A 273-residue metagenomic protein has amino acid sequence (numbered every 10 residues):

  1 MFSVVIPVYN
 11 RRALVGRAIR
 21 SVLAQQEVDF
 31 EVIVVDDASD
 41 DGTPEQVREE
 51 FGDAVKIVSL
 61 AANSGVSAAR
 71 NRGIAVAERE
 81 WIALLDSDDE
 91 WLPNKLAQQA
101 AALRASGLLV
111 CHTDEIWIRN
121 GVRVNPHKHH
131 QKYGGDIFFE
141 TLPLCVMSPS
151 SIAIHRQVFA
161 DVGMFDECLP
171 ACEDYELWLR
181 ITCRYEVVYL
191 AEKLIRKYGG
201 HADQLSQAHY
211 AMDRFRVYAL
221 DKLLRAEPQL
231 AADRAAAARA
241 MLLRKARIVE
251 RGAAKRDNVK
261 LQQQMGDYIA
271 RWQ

Functional and structural regions predicted by a protein language model:
A13-G16, D41-E49, E90, N94: Acidic helix N-cap motif at the loop->helix transition within catalytic regions of sugar-transfer enzymes
R20-D29: Short, acidic, metal-binding catalytic loop of nucleotide-sugar glycosyltransferases
S21, D36-E45, A62, D86: A conserved acidic beta->alpha catalytic loop
L60-A77, Q98: Glycine-rich, basic loop-to-helix element that forms the pyrophosphate-binding segment of sugar-nucleotide handling
I82: Short aromatic/hydrophobic "clamp" motif used to bind/position activated sugar donors
N94-N125: Conserved donor NDP-sugar-binding/catalytic core segment of glycosyltransferases
Q131-A219: Conserved nucleotide-sugar donor-binding catalytic segment
G199-Q273: C-terminal subregions of glycosyltransferases and related glycan-biosynthesis enzymes
